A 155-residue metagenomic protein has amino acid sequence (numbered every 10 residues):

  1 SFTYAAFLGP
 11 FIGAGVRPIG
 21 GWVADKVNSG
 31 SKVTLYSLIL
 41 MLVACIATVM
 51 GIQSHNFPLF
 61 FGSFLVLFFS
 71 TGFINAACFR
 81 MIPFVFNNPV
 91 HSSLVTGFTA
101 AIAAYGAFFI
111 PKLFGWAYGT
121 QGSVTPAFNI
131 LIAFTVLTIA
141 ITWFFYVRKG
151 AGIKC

Functional and structural regions predicted by a protein language model:
S1-F11, H91-G97, P126: Loop-to-transmembrane helix entry
P10, G30-C78: C-terminal transmembrane helical hairpin of 12-TM major facilitator-type secondary transporters
P10-P18, A104-F108: Residue-level signature of mid-helix packing/kink "hotspots" within the transmembrane helices of 12-pass Major
V16-S29: Helix-to-loop junctions at the C-terminal end of transmembrane segments in multipass secondary transporters
F79-F86: Intracellular helix-loop hinge segments at the cytoplasmic ends of transmembrane helices in 12-TM rocker-switch-type
N88-Q121: A late C-terminal transmembrane helix in Major Facilitator Superfamily
F114-T135: A membrane-interface helix-boundary motif in multi-pass transporters
N129-C155: Multi-pass alpha-helical transporter architecture, strongest for 12-TM Major Facilitator/SLC carriers used
